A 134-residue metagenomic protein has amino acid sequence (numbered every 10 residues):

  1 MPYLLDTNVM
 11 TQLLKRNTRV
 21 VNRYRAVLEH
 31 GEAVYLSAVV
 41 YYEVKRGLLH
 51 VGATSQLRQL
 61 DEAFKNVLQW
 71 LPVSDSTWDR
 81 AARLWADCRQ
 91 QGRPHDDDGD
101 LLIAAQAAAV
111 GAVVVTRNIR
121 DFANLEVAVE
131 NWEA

Functional and structural regions predicted by a protein language model:
M1, A104, A108-A134: Acidic, PIN/NYN-like endoribonuclease modules and their adjacent C-terminal/linker elements
M1-L36, R46-K65: Short, well-structured N-terminal submotif of metal-dependent ribonuclease cores
L5-D6, S37, H95-D97, N118-I119: Histidine- and aromatic-rich ligand-binding microenvironments
D6-T7, V20, V44, A81 (+2 more regions): Generic structural signal for small/hydrophobic residues in well-ordered secondary structure, especially within
V9-M10, V40, T77, I103 (+1 more regions): Alpha-helix capping/helix-boundary segments
V21, S37, Y41, L57 (+3 more regions): A general structural signal for well-ordered alpha-helical segments in protein cores
H30-G31, N66-V67, Q91, V110 (+1 more regions): Structured helix-beta-strand junction loops
Q69-V115: Active-site neighborhoods of divalent-metal-dependent phosphate/nucleic-acid chemistry enzymes
